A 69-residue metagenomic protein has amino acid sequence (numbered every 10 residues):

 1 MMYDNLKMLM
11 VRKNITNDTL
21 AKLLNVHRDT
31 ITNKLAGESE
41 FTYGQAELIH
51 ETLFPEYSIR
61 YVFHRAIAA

Functional and structural regions predicted by a protein language model:
M1-T19, L23: A short, Lys/Arg-rich alpha-helix, primarily the initiator
M8, R12-K13, N33, S39 (+1 more regions): Short, charged recognition helix plus adjacent turn of helix-turn-helix-like nucleic-acid-binding domains
T16, H27, E38: Helix-turn-helix DNA-binding motif, specifically the short coil turn and the N-cap/start of the second
T19, T30, Y61: Residues in the helix-turn-helix
L24-V26, F54: A short, basic/aromatic helix-end/turn motif that makes direct DNA contacts
E38-G44: Short, solvent-exposed alpha-helical "recognition" segments
G44-I59: DNA major-groove recognition helix of helix-turn-helix/homeodomain DNA-binding modules
